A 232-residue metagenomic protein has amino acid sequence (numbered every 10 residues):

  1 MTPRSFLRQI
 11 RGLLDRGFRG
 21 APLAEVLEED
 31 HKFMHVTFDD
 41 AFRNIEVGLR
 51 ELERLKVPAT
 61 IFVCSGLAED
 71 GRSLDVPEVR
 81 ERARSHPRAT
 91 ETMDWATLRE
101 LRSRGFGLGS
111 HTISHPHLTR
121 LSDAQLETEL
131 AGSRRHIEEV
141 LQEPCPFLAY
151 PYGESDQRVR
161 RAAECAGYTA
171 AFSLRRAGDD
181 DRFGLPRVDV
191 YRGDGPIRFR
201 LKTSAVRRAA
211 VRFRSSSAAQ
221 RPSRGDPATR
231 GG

Functional and structural regions predicted by a protein language model:
M1-F38, F42-V47, R54, A59 (+1 more regions): C-terminal active-site subregion of NodB/CE4 polysaccharide deacetylases
L13, L52, L101, H111: Conserved hydrophobic/aromatic pocket- or pore-lining residues that grip, position, or stack substrates in active sites
E46-V47, S85-S103, A131: Alpha-helical scaffolding within the catalytic cores of extracellular/periplasmic polymer-degrading hydrolases
S65-A68: Short beta-alpha junction loops
D70-R72, P116-L121: A short acidic, helix-capping loop that chelates divalent metal ions and anchors anionic groups
D70-R88: Aromatic- and acidic-residue-enriched segments that line the glycan-binding/catalytic groove of carbohydrate-active
T92, S114, L126, L130: Acidic, His/Gly-enriched loop-helix segments that form or flank divalent-metal centers in metallo-dependent hydrolases
G107-P116: Histidine-centered catalytic micro-motifs
